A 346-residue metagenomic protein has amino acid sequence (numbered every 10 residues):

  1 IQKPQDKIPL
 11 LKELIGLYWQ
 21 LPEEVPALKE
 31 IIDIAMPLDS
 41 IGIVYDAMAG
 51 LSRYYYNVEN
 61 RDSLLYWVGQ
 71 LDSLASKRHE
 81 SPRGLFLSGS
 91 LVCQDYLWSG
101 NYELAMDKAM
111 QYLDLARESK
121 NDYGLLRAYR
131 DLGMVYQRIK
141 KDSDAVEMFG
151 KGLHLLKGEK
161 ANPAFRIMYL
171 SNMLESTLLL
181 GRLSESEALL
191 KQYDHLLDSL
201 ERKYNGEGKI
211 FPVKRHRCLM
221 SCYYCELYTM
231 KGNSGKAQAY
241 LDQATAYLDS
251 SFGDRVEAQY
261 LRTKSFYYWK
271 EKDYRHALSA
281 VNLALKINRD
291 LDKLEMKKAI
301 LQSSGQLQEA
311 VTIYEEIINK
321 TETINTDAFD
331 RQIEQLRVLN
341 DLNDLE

Functional and structural regions predicted by a protein language model:
P4, R275-L278, N282-E346: Hydrophobic positions within repeat-based interaction scaffolds
Q5, G42, P82-R83, Y123 (+4 more regions): Residue signature of alpha-solenoid helical repeat architecture, marking inter-repeat boundaries and helix-start
P9, D46, F86-L87, R127 (+6 more regions): Residue register of alpha-helical TPR repeats
I32-M36, G69-S76, M110-R117, G150-G158 (+5 more regions): Amphipathic alpha-helical segments of tetratricopeptide repeats
